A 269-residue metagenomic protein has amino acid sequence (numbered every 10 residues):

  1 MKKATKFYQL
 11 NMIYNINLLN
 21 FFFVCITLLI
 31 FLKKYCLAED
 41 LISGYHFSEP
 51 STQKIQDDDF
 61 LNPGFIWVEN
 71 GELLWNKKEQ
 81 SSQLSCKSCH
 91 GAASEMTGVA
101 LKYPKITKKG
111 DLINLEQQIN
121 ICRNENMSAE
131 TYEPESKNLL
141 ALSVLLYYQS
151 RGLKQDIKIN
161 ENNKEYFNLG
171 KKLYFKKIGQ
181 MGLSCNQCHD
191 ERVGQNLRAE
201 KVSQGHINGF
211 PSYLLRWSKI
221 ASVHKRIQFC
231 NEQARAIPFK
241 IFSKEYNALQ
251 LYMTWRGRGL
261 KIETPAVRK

Functional and structural regions predicted by a protein language model:
M1-I16: N-terminal secretory signal peptides that target proteins for export/translocation
I13, N17-N20, F31-V68, P104-N168 (+4 more regions): Post-cleavage N-terminal segment of exported redox proteins
V24-I26: Sec-dependent N-terminal signal peptides
D59-A92: N-terminal, post-signal-peptide region of Sec/Tat-exported proteins
E79-A93, L142, G170, Q180-R192 (+2 more regions): The canonical Cys-X-X-Cys-His
S81-S85, R198-K201, V267: Extended intrinsically disordered, low-complexity coil regions enriched in Ser, Thr, Gly, Ala and often Pro
M96-V99, Q195-R198: Short Cys/His-rich "knuckle" micro-motifs
L101-K109, K201-G209: Short cysteine/histidine-rich metal-coordination sites, predominantly Zn2+-binding motifs
